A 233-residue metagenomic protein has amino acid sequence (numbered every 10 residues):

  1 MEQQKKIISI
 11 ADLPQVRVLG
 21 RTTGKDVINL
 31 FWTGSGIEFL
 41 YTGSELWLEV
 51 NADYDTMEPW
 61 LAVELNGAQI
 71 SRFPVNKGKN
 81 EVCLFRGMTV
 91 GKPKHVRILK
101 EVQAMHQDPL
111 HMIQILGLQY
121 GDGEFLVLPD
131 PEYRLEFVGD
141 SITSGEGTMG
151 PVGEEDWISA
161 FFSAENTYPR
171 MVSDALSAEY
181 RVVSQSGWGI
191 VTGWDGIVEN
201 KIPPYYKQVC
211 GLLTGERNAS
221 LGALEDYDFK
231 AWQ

Functional and structural regions predicted by a protein language model:
M1-V138, T143-A164: N-terminal secretory targeting modules
T148, E154-Q233: Conserved SGNH/GDSL esterase-like catalytic core that processes O-acyl groups on lipids and polysaccharides
